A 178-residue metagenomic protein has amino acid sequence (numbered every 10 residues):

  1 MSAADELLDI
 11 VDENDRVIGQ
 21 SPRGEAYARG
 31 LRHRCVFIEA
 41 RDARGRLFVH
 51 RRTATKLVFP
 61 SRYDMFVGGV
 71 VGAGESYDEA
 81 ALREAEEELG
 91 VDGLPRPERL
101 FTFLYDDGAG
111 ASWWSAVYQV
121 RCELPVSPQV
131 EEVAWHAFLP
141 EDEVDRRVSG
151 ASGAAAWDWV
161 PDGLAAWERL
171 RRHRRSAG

Functional and structural regions predicted by a protein language model:
S2-F37, A43: Acidic, metal-coordinating catalytic segment for phosphate/diphosphate chemistry, firing primarily on the Nudix
I10, A40, V49, Q119-V120 (+1 more regions): Conserved hydrophobic "DFG−1" position in protein kinase catalytic cores
E13, R52, E141: Residues immediately flanking
R16, R46, T55, Y105 (+1 more regions): Surface-exposed, flexible loop/turn segments at secondary-structure boundaries
V17-Q20, G45-R51, P125-Q129: Short, well-ordered strand-loop elements centered on a beta-strand within folded domains, enriched for acidic residues
P22-G24, S61-Y63, A73, R99-G178: Nudix hydrolase/Nudix homology domain
E25-F37, D42-R83, E87: Conserved Nudix-box catalytic region and its N-terminal flanking loop in Nudix hydrolases and closely related
G30, R34, A54-T55, S76-D78 (+2 more regions): Active-site segment of metal-dependent pyrophosphate-handling enzymes, primarily the Nudix hydrolase catalytic core
